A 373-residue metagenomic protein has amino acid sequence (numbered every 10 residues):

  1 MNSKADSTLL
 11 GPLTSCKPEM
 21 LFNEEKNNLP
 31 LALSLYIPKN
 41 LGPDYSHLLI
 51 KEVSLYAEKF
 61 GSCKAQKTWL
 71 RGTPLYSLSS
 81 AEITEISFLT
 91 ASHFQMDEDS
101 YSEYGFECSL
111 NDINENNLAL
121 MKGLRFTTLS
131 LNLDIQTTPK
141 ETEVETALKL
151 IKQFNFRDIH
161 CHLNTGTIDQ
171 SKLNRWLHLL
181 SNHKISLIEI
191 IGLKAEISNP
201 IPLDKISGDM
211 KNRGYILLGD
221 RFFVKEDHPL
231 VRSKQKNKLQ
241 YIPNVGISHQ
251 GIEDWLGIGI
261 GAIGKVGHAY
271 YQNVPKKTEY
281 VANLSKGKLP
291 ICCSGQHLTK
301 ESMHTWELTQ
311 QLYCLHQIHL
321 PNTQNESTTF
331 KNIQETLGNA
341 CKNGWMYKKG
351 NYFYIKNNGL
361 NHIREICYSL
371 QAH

Functional and structural regions predicted by a protein language model:
M1-P18: Conserved N-terminal phosphate-binding loop of PLP-dependent enzymes in the Aspartate aminotransferase
N23, N28, S34, D44-E58 (+1 more regions): C-terminal scaffold of the Radical SAM
N322-T323, T336-N343: Basic amphipathic alpha-helical segments that dock to polyanions
T329-K331: Mobile late-domain/C-terminal helix-loop "cap" segments that border catalytic sites or the cytosolic face
C341-N351: A short, conserved structural fragment
Y352-K356: Minor-groove-contacting beta-hairpin "wing" of winged helix-turn-helix DNA-binding domains
N358-H373: Short, amphipathic alpha-helical interaction segments positioned at domain boundaries
